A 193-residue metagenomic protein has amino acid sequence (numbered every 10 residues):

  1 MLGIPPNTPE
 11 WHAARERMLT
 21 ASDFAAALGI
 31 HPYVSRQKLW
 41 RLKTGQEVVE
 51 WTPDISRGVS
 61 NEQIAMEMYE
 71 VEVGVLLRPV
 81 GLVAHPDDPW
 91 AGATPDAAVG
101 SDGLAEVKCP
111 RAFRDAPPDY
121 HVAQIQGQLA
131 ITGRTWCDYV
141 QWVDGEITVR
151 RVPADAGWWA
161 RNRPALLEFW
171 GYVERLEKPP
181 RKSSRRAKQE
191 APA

Functional and structural regions predicted by a protein language model:
M1-I64, R185-A193: Charged, glycine-rich intrinsically disordered N-terminal tails and low-complexity linkers that flank
G29-I30, G45, E67, V73-G74 (+1 more regions): Homeobox/homeodomain signature
V49-V80, H85, W90: Short, well-structured hydrophobic secondary-structure segments
V73-E177: Nucleic-acid nuclease catalytic cores
L176-K188: Short, flexible loop/turn segments with low-complexity composition
